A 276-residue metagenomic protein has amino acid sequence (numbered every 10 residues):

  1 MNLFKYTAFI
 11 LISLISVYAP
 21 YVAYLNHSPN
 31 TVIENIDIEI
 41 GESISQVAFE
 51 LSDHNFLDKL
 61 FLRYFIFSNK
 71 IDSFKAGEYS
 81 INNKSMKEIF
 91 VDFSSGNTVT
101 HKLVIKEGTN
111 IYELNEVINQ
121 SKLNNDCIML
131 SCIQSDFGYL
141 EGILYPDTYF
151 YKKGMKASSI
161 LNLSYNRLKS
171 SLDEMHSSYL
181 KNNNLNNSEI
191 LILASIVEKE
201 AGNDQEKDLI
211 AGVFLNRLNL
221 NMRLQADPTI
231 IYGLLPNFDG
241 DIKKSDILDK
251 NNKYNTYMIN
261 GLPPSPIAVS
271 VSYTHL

Functional and structural regions predicted by a protein language model:
M1-Q225, T229-L235, A268: Conserved catalytic or metal-liganding residues and their short signature motifs at active sites of enzymes
Q225-I267: Conserved SxxK-family serine transpeptidase/carboxypeptidase catalytic domain of penicillin-binding proteins
T274-H275: Conserved small/polar residues in nucleotide/adenosyl-binding loops
